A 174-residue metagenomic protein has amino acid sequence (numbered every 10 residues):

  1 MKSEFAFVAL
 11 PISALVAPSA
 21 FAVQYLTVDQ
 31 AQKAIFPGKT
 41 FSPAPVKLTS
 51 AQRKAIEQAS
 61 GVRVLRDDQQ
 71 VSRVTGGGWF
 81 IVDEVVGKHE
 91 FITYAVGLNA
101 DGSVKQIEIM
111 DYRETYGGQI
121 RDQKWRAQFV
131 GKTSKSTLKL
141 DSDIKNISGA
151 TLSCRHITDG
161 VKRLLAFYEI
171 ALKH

Functional and structural regions predicted by a protein language model:
M1-V8: Bacterial N-terminal signal peptides that target proteins for export
A9-L10, A20: Cleavable N-terminal signal peptides
S13-A14: Hydrophobic or amphipathic, alpha-helical segments that drive membrane association/targeting
F21-I147, T151-R155, D159-H174: Flexible, solvent-exposed loop/hinge segments and secondary-structure transition points
